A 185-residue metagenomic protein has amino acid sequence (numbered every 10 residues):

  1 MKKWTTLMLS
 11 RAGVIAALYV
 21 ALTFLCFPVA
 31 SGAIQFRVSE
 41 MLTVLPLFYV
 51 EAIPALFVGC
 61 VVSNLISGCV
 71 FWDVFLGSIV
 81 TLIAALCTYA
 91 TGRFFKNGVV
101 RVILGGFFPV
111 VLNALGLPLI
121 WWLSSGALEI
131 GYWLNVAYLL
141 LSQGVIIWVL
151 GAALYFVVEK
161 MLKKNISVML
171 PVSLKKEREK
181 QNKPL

Functional and structural regions predicted by a protein language model:
M1-F48, P54: Hydrophobic transmembrane alpha-helices
P28-A33, V61-I83, T91-L185: Membrane-embedded alpha-helical hairpins and interfacial helices in multi-pass inner-membrane proteins
S39-T43, L56-N64, A84: Hydrophobic, membrane-inserted alpha-helices
P46-F57, R93-R101: Membrane-helix interface "capping/anchor" motifs
